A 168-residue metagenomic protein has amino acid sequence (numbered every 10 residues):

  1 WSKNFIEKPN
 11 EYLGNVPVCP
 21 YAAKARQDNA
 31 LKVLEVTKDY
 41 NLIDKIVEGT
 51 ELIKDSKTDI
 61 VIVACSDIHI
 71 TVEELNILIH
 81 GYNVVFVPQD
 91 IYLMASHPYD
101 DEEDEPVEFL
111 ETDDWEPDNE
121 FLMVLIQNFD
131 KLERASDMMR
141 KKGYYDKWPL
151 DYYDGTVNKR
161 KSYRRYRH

Functional and structural regions predicted by a protein language model:
W1-H168: Expand to "…catalyze enediolate/carbanion chemistry for C-C bond making/breaking, isomerization, decarboxylation
